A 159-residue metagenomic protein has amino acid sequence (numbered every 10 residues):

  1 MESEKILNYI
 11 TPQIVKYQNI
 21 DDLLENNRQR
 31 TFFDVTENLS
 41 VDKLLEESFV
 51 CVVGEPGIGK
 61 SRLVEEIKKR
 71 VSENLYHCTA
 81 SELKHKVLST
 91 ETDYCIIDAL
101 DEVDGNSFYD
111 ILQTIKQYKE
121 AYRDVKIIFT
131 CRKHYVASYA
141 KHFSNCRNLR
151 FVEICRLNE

Functional and structural regions predicted by a protein language model:
M1-E159: P-loop NTPase signaling cores
